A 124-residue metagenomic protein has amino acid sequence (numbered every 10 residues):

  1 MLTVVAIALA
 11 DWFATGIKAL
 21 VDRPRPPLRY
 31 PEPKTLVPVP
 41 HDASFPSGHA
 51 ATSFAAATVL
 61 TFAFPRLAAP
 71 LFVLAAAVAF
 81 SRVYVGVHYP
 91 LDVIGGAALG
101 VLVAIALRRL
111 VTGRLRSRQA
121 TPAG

Functional and structural regions predicted by a protein language model:
M1-F13: Interfacial segments of alpha-helical transmembrane regions
V4, L28-Y30: Short hydrophobic/aromatic-rich motifs at helix boundaries and adjacent loops
A10-P26: Transmembrane alpha-helix/helix-exit interface in multi-pass inner-membrane proteins
P31-G124: Membrane-embedded catalytic cores of phosphoryl/pyrophosphoryl-handling enzymes
